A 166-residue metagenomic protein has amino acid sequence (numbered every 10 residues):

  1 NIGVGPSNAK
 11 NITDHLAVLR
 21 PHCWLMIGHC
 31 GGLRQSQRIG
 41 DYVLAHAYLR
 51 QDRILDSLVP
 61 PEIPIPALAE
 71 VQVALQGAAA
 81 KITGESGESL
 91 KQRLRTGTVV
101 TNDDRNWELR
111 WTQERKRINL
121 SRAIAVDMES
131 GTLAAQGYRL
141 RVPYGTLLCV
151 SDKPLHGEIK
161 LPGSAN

Functional and structural regions predicted by a protein language model:
N1, C23-I27, L44, R95-T101 (+1 more regions): General beta-strand structural signal in soluble alpha/beta enzymes
N1-A74, R139: Metabolite-binding pocket within alpha/beta catalytic cores that recognizes anionic/polar moieties
L19-H22, Q37-G40, L90-T96, S121-R122 (+1 more regions): Short coil/turn connectors at secondary-structure junctions
G31, T98-R105, T132, C149-P154: Glycine-rich beta-alpha junction loops
D41-A45, Y144, G163-A165: Short, hinge-like loop/turn segments at secondary-structure boundaries
E62-L120: Active-site rim beta-loop-alpha module in soluble metabolic enzymes
T112-K153: A C-terminal functional module that forms or caps the active site or interfaces directly with catalytic machinery
P154-N166: His/Asp/Glu-rich mid-to-C-terminal helical/loop segments that flank catalytic regions of hydrolases
